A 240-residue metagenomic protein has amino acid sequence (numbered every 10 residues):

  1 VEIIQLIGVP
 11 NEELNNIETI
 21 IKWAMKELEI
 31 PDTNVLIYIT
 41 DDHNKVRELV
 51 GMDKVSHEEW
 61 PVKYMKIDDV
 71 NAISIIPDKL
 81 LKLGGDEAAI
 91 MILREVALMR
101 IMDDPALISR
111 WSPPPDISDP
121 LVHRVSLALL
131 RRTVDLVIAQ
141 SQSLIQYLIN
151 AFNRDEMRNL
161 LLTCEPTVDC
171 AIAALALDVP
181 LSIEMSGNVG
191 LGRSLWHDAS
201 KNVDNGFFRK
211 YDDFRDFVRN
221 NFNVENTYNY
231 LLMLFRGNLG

Functional and structural regions predicted by a protein language model:
E2-I73, V122, S141-S143: Auxiliary, metal-adjacent structural segments of Zn-dependent hydrolase domains
S74-I92: Short pre-active-site segment immediately N-terminal to the catalytic Zn-binding motif
D86, I101-R132: Post-HEXXH active-site segment of zinc metalloproteases
A89, R94, D116-S118, V122 (+1 more regions): Long alpha-helical, hydrophobic tracts
M91, E95-D103: Catalytic glutamate of the conserved HExxH
E95, R124-Q140, V168-G187: Short, hydrophobic/amphipathic alpha-helical patches that form generic packing surfaces within helical domains
L136-L162: Short helix/loop segments within enzyme catalytic domains that coordinate or immediately flank catalytic cofactors
D155-G240: Pan-zinc metallopeptidase signature
